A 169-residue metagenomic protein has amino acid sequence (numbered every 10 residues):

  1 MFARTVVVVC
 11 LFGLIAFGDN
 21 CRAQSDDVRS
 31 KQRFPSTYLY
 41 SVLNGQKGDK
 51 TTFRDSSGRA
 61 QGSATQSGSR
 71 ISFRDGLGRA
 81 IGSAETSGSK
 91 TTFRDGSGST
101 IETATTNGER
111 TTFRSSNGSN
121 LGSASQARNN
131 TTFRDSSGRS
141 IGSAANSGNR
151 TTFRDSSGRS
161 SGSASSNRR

Functional and structural regions predicted by a protein language model:
M1-V7: Bacterial N-terminal signal peptides that target proteins for export
V7-A16: Bacterial N-terminal signal peptides
F17-A23: Sec/Tat signal peptide C-region and signal peptidase I cleavage site
S25-R169: Repetitive, compositionally biased segments used for assembly/scaffolding
